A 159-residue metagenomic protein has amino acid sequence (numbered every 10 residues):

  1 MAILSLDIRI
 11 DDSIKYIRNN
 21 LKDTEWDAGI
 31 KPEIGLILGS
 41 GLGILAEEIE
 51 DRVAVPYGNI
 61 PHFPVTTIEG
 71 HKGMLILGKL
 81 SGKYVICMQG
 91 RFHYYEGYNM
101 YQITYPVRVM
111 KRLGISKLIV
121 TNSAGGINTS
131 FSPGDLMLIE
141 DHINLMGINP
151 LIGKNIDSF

Functional and structural regions predicted by a protein language model:
A2-F159: Metabolite-binding pocket within alpha/beta catalytic cores that recognizes anionic/polar moieties
